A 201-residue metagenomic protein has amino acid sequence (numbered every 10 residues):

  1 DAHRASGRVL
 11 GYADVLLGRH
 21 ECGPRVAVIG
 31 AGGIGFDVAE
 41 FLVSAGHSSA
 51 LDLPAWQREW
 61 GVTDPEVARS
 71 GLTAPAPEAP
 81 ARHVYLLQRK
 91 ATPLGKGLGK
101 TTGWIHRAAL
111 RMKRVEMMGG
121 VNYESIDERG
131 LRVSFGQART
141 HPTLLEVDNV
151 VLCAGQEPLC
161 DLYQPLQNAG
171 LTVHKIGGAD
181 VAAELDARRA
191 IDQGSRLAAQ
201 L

Functional and structural regions predicted by a protein language model:
A2-L98, S134-L201: Rossmann-like dinucleotide/flavin-binding elements
G95-V121: N-terminal Rossmann-like dinucleotide/flavin-binding domain of flavoprotein oxidoreductases that bind FAD/FMN
E116, E124, T143-L145: Residues that recognize and position ribonucleotide moieties
G119-L131: A conserved short coil-to-beta-strand element within the FAD-binding core of flavoproteins
